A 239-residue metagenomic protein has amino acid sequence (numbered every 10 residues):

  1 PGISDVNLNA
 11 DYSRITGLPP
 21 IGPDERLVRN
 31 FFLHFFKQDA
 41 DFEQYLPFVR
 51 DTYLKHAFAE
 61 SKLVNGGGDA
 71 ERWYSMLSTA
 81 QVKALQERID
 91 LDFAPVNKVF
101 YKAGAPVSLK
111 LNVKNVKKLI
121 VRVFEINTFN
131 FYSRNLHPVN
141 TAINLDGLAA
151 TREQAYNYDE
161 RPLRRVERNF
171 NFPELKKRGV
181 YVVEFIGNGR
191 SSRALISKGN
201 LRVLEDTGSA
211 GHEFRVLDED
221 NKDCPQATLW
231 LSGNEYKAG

Functional and structural regions predicted by a protein language model:
P1-G239: N-terminal, cleavable Sec-dependent signal peptides of secreted/periplasmic/extracellular proteins
